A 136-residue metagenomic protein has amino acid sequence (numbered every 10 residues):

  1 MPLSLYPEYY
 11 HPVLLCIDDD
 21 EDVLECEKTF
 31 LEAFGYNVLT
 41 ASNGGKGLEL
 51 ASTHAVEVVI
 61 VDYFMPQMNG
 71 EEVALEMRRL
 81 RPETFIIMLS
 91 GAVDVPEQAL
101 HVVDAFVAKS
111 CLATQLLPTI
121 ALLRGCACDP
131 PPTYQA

Functional and structural regions predicted by a protein language model:
M1-V13, L112-A136: Non-catalytic signal-transmission and effector/linker regions of two-component phosphorelay proteins
Y10-D22, E27-L31, V59: Conserved acidic segment of CheY-like receiver
G35-S42, L50: Short hydrophobic/Thr-rich beta-strand motif most characteristic of the beta2 strand and flanking loop of CheY-like
S42-K46, N69-V73: Acidic catalytic/metal-coordinating carboxylates
S52-H54, E76-T84, H101: Conserved phosphotransfer cores of two-component systems
H54-I60: Active-site beta3 strand of CheY-like receiver
M65: Receiver (REC) domain active-site loop signature in two-component systems and cognate sites in sensor histidine kinases
